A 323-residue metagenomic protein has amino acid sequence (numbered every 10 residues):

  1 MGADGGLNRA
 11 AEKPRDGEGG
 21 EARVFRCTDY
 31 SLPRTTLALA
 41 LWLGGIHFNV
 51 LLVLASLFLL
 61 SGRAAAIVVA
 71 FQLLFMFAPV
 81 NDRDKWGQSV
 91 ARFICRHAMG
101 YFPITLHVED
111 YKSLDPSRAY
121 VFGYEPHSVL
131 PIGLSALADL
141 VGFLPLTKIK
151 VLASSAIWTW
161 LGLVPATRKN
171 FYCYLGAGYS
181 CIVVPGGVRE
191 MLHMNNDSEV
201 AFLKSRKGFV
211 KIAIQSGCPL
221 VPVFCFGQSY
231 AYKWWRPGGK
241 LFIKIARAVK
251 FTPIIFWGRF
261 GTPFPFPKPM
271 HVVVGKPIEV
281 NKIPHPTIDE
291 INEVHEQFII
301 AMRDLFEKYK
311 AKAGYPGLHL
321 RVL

Functional and structural regions predicted by a protein language model:
M1-E21, C173-L323: Non-catalytic C-terminal accessory region of glycerolipid acyltransferases and related lyso-lipid remodeling enzymes
E12-T36, F102-D110: Signal-peptide-cleavage-adjacent N-terminal segments of secreted and extracellular proteins
G19-R23, S31, K85, S89 (+2 more regions): Coil-to-alpha-helix initiation sites in intrinsically disordered, low-complexity, charged segments
R23-F75: Alpha-helical bilayer-embedded segments of polytopic membrane proteins, i.e., transmembrane/intramembrane helices
L32-T35, V50-S61, Y124-P131, F171-A177 (+1 more regions): Phosphate-binding glycine-rich loops and adjacent basic patches that engage nucleotide phosphates, nucleic-acid
W42, W86, W158-W160, W234-W235 (+1 more regions): A residue-identity detector for tryptophan
L43-V50, A98, Y309-K310, H319-L320: Polar low-complexity intrinsically disordered regions
G62-C95, M99-F102, V108-D110, L114-Y179 (+2 more regions): Catalytic core of membrane glycerolipid acyltransferases/transacylases, capturing the structured, soluble-facing
